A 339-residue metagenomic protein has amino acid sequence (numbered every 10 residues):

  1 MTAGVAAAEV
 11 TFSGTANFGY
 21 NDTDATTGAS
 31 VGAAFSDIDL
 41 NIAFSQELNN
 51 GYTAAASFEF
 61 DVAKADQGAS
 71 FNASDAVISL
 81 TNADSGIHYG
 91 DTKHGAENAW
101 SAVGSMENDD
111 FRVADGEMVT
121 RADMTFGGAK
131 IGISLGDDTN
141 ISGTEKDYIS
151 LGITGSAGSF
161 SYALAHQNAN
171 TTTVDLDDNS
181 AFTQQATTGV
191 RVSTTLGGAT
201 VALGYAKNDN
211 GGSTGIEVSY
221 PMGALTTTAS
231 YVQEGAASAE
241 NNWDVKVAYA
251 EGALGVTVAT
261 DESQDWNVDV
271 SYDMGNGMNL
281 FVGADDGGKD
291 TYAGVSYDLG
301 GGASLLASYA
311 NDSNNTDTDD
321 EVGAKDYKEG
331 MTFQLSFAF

Functional and structural regions predicted by a protein language model:
M1-F339: Outer-membrane beta-barrel proteins
